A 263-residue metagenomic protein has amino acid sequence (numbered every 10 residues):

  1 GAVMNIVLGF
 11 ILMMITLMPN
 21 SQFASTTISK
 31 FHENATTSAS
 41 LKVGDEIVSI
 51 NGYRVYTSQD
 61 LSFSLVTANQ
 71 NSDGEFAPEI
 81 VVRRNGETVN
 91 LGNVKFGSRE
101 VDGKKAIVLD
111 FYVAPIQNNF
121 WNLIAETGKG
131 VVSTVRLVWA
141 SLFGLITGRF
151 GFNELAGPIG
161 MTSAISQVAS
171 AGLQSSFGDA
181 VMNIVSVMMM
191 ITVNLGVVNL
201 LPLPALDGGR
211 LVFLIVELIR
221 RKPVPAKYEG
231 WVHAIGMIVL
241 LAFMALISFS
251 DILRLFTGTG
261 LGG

Functional and structural regions predicted by a protein language model:
G1, N199, D207, V232: Divalent metal-coordination and catalytic microenvironments
V3-L155, I159-S163, T257-G263: PDZ peptide-recognition modules
A24, G157, L201-L214: Juxtamembrane/interfacial segments flanking transmembrane helices
S29-E33, I215-W231, L261: Membrane interface segments of multi-pass transport proteins and intramembrane proteases
T147-G148, I191-L206: Transmembrane alpha-helix interface/packing and boundary motifs in multi-pass membrane proteins, characterized by
F152-V181: Long extracytoplasmic/lumenal interhelical loops at the membrane interface of multi-pass membrane proteins
A180-G196: Small-residue-enriched transmembrane helix starts and helix-helix packing motifs in multi-pass inner-membrane proteins
H233-D251: Final/C-terminal transmembrane alpha-helix of multipass membrane proteins
